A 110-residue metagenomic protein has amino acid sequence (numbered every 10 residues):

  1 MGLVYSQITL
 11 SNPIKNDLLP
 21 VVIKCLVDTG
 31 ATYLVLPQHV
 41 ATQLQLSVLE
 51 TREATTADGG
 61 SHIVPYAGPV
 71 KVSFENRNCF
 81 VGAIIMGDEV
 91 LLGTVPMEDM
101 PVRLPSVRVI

Functional and structural regions predicted by a protein language model:
M1-I110: Pepsin/retropepsin-fold aspartyl endopeptidases
